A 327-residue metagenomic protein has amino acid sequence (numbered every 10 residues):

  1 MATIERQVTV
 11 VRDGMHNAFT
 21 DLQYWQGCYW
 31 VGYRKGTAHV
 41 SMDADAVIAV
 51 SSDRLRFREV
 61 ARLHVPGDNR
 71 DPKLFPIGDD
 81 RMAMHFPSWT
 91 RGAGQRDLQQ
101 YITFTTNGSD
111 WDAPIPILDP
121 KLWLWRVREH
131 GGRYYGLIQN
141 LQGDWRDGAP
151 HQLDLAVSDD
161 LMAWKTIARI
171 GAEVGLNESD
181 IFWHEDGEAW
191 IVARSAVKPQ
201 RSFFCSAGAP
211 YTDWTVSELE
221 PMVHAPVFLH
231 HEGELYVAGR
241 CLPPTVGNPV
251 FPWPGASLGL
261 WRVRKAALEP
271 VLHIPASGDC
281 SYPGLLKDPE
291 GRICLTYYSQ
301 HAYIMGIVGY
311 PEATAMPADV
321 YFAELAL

Functional and structural regions predicted by a protein language model:
M1-A18, Q23-R70, F75-A225, L229-G278 (+2 more regions): Beta-rich carbohydrate-recognition and catalytic domains
L285: Hydrophobic, well-ordered secondary-structure elements that form the walls of internal hydrophobic environments
